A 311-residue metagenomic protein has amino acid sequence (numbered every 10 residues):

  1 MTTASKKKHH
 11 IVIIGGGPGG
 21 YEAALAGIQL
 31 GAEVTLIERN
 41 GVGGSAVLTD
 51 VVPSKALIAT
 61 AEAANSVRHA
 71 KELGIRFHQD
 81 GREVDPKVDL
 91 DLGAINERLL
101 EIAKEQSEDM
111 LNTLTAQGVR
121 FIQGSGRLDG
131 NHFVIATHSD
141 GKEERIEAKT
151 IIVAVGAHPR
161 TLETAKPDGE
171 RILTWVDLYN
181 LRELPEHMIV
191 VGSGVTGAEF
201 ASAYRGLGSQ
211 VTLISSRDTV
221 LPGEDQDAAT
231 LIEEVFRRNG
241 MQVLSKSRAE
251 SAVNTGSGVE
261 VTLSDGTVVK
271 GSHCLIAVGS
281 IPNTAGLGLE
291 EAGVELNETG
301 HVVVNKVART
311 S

Functional and structural regions predicted by a protein language model:
T2-K8, L25-A32, I37-L184, T212 (+4 more regions): Glycine-rich flavin
A4-G19, L184-G194: Beta1/beta-strand and adjacent pyrophosphate-binding region of the FAD-binding site in flavoprotein oxidoreductases
H10, E33, E144, H187-I189 (+4 more regions): Structural signature of beta-strand start/N-cap positions in the alpha/beta core of ABC transporter nucleotide-binding
H10-L36, G197-G206: N-terminal Rossmann-like FAD-binding beta1-loop-alpha1 element of flavoenzymes
V12-I14, G126, V134, R145-G156 (+3 more regions): Short hydrophobic core segments
E22, G124, T161-E163, A198-E199 (+4 more regions): Glycine/Thr-rich phosphate-binding loops of Rossmann-like dinucleotide-binding domains
G169-P185, K270-S311: FAD-site-proximal beta/loop scaffold in flavoenzymes
T196-R217, V235-R238, R309-T310: Active-site substrate-recognition segment that forms the wall of the catalytic cavity or substrate channel
